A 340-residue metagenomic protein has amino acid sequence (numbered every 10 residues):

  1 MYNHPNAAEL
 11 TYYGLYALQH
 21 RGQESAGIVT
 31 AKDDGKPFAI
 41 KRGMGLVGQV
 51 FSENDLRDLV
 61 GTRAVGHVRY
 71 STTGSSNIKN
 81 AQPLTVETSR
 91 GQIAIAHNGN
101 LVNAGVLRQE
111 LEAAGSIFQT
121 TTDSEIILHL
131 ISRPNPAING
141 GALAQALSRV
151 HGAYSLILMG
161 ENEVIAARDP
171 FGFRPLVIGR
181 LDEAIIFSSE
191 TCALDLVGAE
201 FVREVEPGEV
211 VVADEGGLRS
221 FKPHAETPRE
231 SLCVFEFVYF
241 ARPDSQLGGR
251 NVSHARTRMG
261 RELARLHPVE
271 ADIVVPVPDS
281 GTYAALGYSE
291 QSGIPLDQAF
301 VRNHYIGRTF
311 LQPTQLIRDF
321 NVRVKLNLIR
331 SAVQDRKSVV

Functional and structural regions predicted by a protein language model:
M1-P207, V212-A271, V277: Conserved short alpha-helical segments that host acidic/polar catalytic motifs at enzyme active sites
Q92, R336-V340: A short, small-residue-rich loop immediately preceding and capping a beta-strand
S116, P136-A137, P268-D272, E290-D297 (+1 more regions): Secondary-structure transition/capping motifs at alpha-helix termini and the adjoining loop/turn into the next element
I126-I138, P278, S289-R308: Amphipathic alpha-helical
P207-V210, D214-E215, Y283-D297: Structured, non-catalytic alpha/beta "coupling" segments that mediate domain-domain communication and provide generic
L263, Y288, V340: Hydrophobic, well-ordered secondary-structure elements that form the walls of internal hydrophobic environments
V275-A284: Glycine-rich phosphate-binding loops at beta-strand->alpha-helix junctions
G293-K337: Short, glycine/charge-rich flexible loops or terminal/linker lids adjacent to PRPP-binding catalytic cores
